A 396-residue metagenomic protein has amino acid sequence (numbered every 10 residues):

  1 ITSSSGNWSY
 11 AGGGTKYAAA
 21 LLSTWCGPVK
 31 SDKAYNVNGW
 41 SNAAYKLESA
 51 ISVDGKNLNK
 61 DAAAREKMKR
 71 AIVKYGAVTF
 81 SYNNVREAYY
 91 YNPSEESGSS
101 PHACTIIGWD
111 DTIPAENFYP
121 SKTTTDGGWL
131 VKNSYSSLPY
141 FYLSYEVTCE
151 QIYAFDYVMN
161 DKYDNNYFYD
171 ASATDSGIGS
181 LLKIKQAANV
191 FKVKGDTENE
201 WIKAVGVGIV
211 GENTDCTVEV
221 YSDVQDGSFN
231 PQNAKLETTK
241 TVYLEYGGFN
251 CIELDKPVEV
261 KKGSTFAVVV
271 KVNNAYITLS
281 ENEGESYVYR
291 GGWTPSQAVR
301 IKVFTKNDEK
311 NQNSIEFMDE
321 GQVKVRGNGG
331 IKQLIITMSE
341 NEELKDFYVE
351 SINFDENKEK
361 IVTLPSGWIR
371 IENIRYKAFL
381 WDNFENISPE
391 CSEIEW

Functional and structural regions predicted by a protein language model:
I1-G128, K132-E212, Y243-G247, K261-G263: Predominantly the structural core of cysteine protease catalytic domains
W201-K203, D319-V323: Structural beta-strand segments of beta-rich domains
N213-S286: Aromatic- and Gly/Pro-enriched, solvent-exposed loop/edge beta-strand patches characteristic of beta-rich domains
T217-Y221, Q333-M338, K377-F379: Beta-strand signatures of extracellular beta-sandwich domains
G248-N250, K358-V362: Short strand-edge motifs at loop-to-beta-strand transitions and within beta-strands of extracellular beta-rich domains
F266-V270, R370-E385: Short, aromatic- and glycine-rich surface loops/edge beta-strands on solvent-exposed regions
V272-L279, D382-C391: Short acidic/polar inter-strand loop motif in beta-rich domains
S280-Q312: PGST-rich, cysteine-poor low-complexity/disordered linker and tail segments that act as flexible spacers
